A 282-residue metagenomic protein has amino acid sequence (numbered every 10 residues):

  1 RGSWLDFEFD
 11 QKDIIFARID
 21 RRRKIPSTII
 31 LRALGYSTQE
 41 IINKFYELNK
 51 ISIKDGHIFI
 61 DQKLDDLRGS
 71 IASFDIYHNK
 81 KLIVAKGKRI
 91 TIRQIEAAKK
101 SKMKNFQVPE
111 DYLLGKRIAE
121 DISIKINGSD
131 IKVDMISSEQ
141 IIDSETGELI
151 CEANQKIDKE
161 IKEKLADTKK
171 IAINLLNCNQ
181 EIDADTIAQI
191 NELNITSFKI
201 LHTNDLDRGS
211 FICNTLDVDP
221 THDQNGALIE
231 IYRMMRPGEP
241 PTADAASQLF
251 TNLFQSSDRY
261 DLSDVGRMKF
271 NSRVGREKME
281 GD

Functional and structural regions predicted by a protein language model:
R1-D282: N-terminal non-catalytic structural scaffold regions of very large proteins
